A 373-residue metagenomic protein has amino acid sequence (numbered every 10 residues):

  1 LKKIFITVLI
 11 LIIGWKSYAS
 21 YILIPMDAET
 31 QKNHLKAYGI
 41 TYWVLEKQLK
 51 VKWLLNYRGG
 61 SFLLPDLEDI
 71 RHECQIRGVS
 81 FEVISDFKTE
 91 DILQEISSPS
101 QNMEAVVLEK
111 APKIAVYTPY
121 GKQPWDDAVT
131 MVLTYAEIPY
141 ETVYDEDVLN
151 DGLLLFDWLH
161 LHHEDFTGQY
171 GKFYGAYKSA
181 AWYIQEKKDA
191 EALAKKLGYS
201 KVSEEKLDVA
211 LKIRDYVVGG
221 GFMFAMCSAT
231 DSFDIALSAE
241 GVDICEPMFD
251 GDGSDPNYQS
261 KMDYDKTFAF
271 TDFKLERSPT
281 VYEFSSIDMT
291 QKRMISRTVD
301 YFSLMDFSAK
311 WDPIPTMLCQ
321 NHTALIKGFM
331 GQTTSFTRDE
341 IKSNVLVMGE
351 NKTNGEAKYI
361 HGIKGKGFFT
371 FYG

Functional and structural regions predicted by a protein language model:
I4-I13: Sec-dependent N-terminal signal peptides
A19-D127, I138, G373: Hydrophobic targeting/anchoring helices
I22-K32, F62-H72, P119-D231, I235-A239: Helical hinge/lid and interdomain linker segments adjacent to catalytic or ligand-binding clefts that mediate domain
V51-Y57, V143-E146, E246-D250: Surface-exposed patches in mature extracellular/periplasmic domains of secreted proteins
S97-N102, E146-V148, N354-K358: Alpha-helical scaffolding within the catalytic cores of extracellular/periplasmic polymer-degrading hydrolases
V107-K110, D151-L154, Y216, G362-K364: Extracellular/periplasmic catalytic domains that process cell-envelope and extracellular macromolecules
D127, T134, D231, D250 (+2 more regions): Catalytic beta-strand/loop cores that center a nucleophilic Ser/Cys/Thr and support acyl-enzyme chemistry
Y183, G198-V202, S238-G241, E246-F249 (+1 more regions): Catalytic cores of eukaryotic secretory-pathway lumenal/extracellular enzymes that build and remodel glycoconjugates
